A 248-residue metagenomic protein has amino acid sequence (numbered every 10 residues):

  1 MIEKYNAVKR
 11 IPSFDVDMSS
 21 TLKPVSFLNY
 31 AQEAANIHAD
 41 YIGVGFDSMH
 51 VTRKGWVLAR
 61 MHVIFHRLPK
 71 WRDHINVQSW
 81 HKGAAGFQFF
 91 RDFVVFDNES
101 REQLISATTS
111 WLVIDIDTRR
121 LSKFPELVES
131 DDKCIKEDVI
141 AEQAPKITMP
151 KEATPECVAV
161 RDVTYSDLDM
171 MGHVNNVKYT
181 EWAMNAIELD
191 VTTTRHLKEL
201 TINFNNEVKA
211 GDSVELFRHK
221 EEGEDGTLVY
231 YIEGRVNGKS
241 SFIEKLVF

Functional and structural regions predicted by a protein language model:
M1-L58, S106-T108, D115-L197: Hot-dog-fold acyl-thioester-processing enzymes
I2-N6, H62-F65, K70-T148, F204 (+2 more regions): HotDog/MaoC-like acyl-thioester-processing domains
A159-E244: Acidic/His-leaning functional-site neighborhoods
